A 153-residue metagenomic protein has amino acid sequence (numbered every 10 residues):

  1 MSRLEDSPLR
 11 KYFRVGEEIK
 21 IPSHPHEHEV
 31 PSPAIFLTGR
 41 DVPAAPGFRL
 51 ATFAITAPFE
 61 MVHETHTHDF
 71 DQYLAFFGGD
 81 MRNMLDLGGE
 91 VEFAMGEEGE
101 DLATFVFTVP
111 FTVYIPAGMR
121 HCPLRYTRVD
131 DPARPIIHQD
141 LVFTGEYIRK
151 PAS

Functional and structural regions predicted by a protein language model:
M1-T65: A short, N-terminal "cap"/entry segment at the start of jelly-roll beta-barrel domains of the cupin/DSBH fold
F36-G39, P46-T52, L102-F107, L124 (+3 more regions): Solvent-exposed interaction surfaces and binding hotspots enriched for charged
F59, H66-G78, G89-V91: Short basic alpha-helical hairpin corresponding to helix-turn-helix/winged-helix-like nucleic-acid-binding
M61-H68, M84-L87, A103-V106, L124-Y126: Short histidine-centered beta-strand/loop micro-motifs that create catalytic or ligand/metal-coordination sites
T65-T67, G88-M95, F107-F111, V129 (+1 more regions): "Short basic amphipathic alpha-helical interaction patches in structured regions
F76-T108: A short beta-strand-loop-beta hairpin characteristic of the jelly-roll/cupin
E97-T127: Conserved metal-binding segment of the jelly-roll/cupin
Y114, V129-P151: A short hydrophobic beta-strand segment most commonly corresponding to one strand of the jelly-roll/cupin
